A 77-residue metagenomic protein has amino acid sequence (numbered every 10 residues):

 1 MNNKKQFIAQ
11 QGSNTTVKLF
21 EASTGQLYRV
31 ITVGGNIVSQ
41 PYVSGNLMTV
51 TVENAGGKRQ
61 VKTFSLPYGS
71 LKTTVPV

Functional and structural regions predicted by a protein language model:
M1, G35-G45, V77: Repeated scaffold domains used in trafficking and secretory/extracellular systems, primarily beta-propellers
M1, K5-Q6, K18, V75-V77: Intrinsically disordered, low-complexity linker/propeptide segments enriched in Ser/Thr/Gly/Pro and acidic residues
K5-Q11, N46-E53: Short beta-strand elements that form the blades of beta-propeller/WD-repeat-like and other beta-sheet-rich scaffold
N14-L19, G56-T63: Structural motif
A22-G25, S65-Y68: Short loop/turn segments that connect beta-strands within beta-propeller blades
Q26-I31, S70-P76: A short beta-strand motif characteristic of beta-propeller blades
